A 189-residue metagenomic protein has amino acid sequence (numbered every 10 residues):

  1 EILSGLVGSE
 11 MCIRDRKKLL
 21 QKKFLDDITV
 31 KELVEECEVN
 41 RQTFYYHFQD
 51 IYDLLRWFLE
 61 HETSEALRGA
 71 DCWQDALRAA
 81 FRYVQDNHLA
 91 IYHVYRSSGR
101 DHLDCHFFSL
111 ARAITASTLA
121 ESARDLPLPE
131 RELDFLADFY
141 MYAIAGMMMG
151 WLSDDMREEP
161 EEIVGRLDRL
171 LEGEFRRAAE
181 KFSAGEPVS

Functional and structural regions predicted by a protein language model:
E1-G8, C12: Single conserved hydrophobic/aromatic residue that forms the stacking wall/gate of nucleotide- or nucleobase-binding
E10-K17, Q21, D26-E38, Y45-Q74 (+3 more regions): An amphipathic alpha-helix adjacent to DNA-recognition modules
I28-T29, Y92-V94, L103, P160: Short, hydrophobic secondary-structure boundary micro-motifs
F58-E65, N87, I91, I114-S122 (+2 more regions): A short secondary-structure junction motif
E60, S117, P127-F135, S153 (+2 more regions): Protein-protein interaction and targeting regions used for scaffolding, dimerization, and localization
D75, R82, R100-L126, R131-G146 (+2 more regions): Amphipathic alpha-helical packing segments from all-alpha helical-bundle domains
I91-Y95, S122-D125, W151-D155, F182: Secondary-structure edge/capping motif, primarily at the C-terminal ends of alpha-helices and the immediately following
G150-S189: C-terminal peripheral helix-coil segments that are non-catalytic and often amphipathic
